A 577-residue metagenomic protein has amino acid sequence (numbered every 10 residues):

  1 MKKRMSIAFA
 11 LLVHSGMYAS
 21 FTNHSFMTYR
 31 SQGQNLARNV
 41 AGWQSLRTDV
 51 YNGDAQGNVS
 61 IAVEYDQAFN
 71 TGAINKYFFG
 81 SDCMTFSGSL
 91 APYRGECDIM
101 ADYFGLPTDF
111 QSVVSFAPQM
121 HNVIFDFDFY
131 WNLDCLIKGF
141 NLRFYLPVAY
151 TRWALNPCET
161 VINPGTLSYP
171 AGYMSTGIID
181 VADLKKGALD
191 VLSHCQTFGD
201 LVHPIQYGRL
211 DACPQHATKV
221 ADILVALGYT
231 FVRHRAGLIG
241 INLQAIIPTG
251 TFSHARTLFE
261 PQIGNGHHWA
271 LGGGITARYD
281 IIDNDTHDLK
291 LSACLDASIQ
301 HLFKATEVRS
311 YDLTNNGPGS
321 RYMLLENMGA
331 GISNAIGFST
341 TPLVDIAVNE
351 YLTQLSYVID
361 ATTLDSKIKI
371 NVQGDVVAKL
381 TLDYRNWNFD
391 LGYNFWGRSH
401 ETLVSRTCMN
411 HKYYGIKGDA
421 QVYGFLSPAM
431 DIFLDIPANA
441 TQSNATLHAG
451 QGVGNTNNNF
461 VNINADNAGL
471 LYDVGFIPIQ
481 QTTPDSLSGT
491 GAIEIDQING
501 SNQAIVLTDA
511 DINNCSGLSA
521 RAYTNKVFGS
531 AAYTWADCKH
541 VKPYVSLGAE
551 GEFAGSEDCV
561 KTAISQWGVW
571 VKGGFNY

Functional and structural regions predicted by a protein language model:
S20-D222, S519, Q566, G574: Transmembrane beta-barrel domains of Gram-negative outer membranes and organellar outer membranes
S20-T22, A37-G57, Y130-N141, L155 (+8 more regions): Short loop/turn motifs that connect adjacent beta-strands in outer-membrane beta-barrel proteins
V63-F69, L146-R152, F231, A245-T251 (+7 more regions): Transmembrane beta-strands of outer-membrane beta-barrel pores
K76-C83, L142, P157, T166-P170 (+3 more regions): Outer membrane beta-barrel transmembrane domains
D109-F116, R209-P214, G228, R256-N265 (+3 more regions): Extracellular loop and loop/strand-boundary signature of outer-membrane beta-barrel proteins
Q119-F125, T218-I223, G237, N265-G273 (+3 more regions): Residues that define the transmembrane beta-barrel architecture of outer-membrane proteins
F125-W131, F144, V225-F231, L243 (+6 more regions): Residues on the lipid-exposed face of transmembrane beta-strands in outer-membrane beta-barrel proteins
G240-S320: Loop-centered beta-sheet repeat module
